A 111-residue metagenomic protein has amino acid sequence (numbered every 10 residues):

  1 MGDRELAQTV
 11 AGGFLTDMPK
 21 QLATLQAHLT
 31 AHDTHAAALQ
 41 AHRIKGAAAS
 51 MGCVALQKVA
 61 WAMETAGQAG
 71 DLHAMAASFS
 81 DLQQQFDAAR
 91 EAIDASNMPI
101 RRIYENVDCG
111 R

Functional and structural regions predicted by a protein language model:
M1-D17, Q21-A23, G110-R111: Cytosolic transmitter module of two-component histidine kinases and hybrid His-Asp phosphorelay receptors
G2, L25, L29-A36, M51 (+1 more regions): Short helix-adjacent coil turns
L15, Q21, A47-R111: Amphipathic, coiled-coil-like alpha-helical segments
D33, Q40, S78: DHp/HisKA histidine-phosphotransfer helix
